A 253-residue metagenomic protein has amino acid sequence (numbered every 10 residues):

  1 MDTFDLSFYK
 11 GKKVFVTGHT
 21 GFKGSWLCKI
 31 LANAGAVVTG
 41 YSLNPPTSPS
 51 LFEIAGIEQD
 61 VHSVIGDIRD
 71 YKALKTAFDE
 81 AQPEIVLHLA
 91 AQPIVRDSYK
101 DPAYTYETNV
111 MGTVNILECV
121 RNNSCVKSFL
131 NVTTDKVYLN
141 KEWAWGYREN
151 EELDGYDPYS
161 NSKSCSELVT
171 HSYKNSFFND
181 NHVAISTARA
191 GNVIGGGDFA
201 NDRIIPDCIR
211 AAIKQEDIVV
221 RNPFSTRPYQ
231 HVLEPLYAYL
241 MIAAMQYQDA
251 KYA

Functional and structural regions predicted by a protein language model:
M1-A190, Y237, A243: N-terminal Rossmann-like NAD(P)+-binding domain of SDR-like oxidoreductases, especially those catalyzing
G24, S98, N140, G197-N201 (+2 more regions): Alpha-helix N-cap/helix-start motif
T113, N201, I205-P206: Amphipathic alpha-helical segments in well-structured domains
F129, N140-K141, V219-N222, A250-Y252: Short, hydrophobic secondary-structure boundary micro-motifs
N150-E151, S162, I185, A190 (+2 more regions): C-terminal structured domain segments across diverse proteins
Y156-Y159, A190-D202, N222-E234: Glycine-rich "substrate-gating" loop/helix at the edge of Rossmann-like oxidoreductase active sites
P206-I218, Y229-A253: Alpha-helical substrate-binding/gating segment
